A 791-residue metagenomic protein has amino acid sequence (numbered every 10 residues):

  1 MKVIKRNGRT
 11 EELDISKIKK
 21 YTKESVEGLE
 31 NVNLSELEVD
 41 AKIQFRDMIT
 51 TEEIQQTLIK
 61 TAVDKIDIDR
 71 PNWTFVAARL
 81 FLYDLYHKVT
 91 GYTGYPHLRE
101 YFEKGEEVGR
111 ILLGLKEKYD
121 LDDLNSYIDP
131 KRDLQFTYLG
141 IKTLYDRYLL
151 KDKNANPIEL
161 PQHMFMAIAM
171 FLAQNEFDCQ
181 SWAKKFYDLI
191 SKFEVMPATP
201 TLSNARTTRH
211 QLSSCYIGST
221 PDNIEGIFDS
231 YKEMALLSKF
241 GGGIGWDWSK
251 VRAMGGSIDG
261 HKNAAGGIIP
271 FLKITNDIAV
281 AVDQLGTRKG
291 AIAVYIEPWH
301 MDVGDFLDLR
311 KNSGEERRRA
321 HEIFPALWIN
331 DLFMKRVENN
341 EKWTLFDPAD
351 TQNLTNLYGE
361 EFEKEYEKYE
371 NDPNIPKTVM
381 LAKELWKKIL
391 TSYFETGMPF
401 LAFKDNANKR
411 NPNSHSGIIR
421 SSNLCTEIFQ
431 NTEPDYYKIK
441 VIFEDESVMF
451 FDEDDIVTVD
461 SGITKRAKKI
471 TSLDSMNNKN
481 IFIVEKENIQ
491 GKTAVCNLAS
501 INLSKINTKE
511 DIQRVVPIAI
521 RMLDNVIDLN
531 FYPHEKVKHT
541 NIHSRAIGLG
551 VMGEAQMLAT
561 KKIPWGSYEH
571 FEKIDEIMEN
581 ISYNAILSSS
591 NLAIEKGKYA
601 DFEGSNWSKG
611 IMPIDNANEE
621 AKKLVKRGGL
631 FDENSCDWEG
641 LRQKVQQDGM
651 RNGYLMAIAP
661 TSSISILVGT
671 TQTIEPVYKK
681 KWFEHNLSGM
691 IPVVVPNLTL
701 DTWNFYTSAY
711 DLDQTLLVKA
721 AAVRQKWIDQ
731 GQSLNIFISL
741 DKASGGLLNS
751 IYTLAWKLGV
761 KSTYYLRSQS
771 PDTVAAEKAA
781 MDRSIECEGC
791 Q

Functional and structural regions predicted by a protein language model:
R9, V32-M166, K184-Y187: Core nucleic-acid recognition elements
L34-D47, T51, A253-I292, E485-V495 (+5 more regions): A structural-propensity feature for long, helix-poor, extended segments
D40-A41, I59-A62, A77-Y83, L189 (+12 more regions): A glycine-rich phosphate-binding loop feature that marks nucleotide/adenosyl-phosphate handling sites
I49, D64, F136-K151, I190-N204 (+3 more regions): Core structural elements
D84, K88-P130, S213-Q490, A494-S500 (+5 more regions): Active-site cavity-forming subdomains of large catalytic enzyme subunits
L115-N125, D129-T143, F429-Q430, L523 (+5 more regions): Catalytic alpha/beta core of large soluble enzyme barrels
Y127-T143, R147, N175-R209, A235-S238 (+1 more regions): Conserved oxyanion/phosphate-binding beta-strand-loop segments in alpha/beta enzyme cores
P200, T207, V516-K538, I542 (+3 more regions): Internal maturation/activation junctions in enzymes
